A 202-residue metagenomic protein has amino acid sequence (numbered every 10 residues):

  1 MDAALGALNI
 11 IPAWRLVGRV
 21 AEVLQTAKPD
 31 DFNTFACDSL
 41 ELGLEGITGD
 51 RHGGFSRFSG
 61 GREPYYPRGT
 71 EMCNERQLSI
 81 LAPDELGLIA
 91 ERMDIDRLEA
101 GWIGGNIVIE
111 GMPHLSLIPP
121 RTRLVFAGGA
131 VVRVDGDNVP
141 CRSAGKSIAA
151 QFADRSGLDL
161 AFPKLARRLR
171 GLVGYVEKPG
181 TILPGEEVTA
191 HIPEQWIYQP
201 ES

Functional and structural regions predicted by a protein language model:
M1-G128, G136, W196-E201: Electropositive, beta-rich accessory/interaction domains or terminal extensions that provide binding surfaces
E110-P113, L117-V176: Glycine-rich active-site loops that engage anionic ligands at enzyme catalytic sites
A130-V132, N138, K178-T181, T189-Y198: Short, charged beta-turn/beta-strand-edge "cap" motif at the junction between a beta-strand and an adjacent loop
G185: Short nucleic-acid-contacting surface segments enriched for D/E, G, S/T with interspersed K/R
